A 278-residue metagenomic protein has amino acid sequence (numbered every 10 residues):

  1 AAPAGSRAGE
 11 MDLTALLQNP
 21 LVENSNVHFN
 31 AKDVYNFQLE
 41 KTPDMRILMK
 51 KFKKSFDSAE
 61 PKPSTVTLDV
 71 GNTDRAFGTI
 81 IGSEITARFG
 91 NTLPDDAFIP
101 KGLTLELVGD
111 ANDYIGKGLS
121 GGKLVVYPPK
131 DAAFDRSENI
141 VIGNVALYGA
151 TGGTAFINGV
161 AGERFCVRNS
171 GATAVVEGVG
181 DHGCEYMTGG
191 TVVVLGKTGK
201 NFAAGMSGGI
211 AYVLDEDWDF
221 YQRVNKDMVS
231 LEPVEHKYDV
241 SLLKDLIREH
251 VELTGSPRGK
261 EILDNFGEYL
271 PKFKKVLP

Functional and structural regions predicted by a protein language model:
G5-L277: Long, distal/terminal scaffolding or interaction modules with repetitive or compositionally biased sequence
